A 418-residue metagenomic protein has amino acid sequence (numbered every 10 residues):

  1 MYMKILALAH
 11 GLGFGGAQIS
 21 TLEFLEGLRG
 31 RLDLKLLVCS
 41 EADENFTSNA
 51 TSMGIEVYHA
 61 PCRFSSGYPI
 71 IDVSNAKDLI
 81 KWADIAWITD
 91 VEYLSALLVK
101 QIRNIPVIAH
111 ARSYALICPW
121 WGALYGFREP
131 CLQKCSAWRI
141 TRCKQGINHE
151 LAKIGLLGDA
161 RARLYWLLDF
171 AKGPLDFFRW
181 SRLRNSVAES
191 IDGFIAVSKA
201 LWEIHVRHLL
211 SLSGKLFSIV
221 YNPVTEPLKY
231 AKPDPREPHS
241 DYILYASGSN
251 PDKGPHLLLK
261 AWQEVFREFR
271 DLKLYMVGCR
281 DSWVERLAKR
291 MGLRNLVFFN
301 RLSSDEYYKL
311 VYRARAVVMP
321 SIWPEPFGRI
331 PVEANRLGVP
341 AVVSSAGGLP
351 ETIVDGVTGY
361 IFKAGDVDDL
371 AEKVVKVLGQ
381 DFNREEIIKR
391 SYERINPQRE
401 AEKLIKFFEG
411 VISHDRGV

Functional and structural regions predicted by a protein language model:
H10-F14, R31-G67, C279-W283: N-terminal strand-loop element at the rim of the active site of nucleotide-sugar-dependent glycosyltransferases
Q18-E23, G248-E264, D368: A conserved mid-protein helix/loop that constitutes part of the nucleotide-sugar donor-binding site
V57, E285-D305: Nucleotide-activated donor-binding/catalytic signature segment of Leloir-type glycosyltransferases, i.e., the conserved
A83, Y312-P326, V339: Acidic donor-binding loop of glycosyltransferase active sites
G146-L216: A short, active-site helix/loop in glycosyltransferases that binds the activated sugar's phosphate group
V206-R207, K215-S240, K309: Acidic anion/phosphate-binding donor-loop and adjacent secondary structure in glycosyltransferase catalytic cores
D355-G356, Y360-V367, K376-D381: Conserved acidic donor-binding segment of nucleotide-sugar-dependent glycosyltransferases
F382-I412: A charged, aromatic-enriched C-terminal amphipathic alpha-helix characteristic of glycosyltransferases across folds
